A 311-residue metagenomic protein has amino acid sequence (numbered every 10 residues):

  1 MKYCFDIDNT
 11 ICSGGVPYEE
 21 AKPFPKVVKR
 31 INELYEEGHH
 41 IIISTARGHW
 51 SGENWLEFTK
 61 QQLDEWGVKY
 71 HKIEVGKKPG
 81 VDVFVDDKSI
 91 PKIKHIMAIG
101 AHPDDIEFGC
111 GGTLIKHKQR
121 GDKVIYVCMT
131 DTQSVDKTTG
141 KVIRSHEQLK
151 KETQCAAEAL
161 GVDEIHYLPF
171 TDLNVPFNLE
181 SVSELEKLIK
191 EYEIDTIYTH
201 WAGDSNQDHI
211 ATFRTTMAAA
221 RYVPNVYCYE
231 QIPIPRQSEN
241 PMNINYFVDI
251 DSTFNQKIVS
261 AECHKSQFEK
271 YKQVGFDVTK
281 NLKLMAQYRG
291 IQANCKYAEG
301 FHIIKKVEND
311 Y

Functional and structural regions predicted by a protein language model:
M1-I93: Catalytic phosphate/metal-binding cores of nucleic-acid and nucleotide-processing enzymes, i.e., regions that mediate
T10, H102, N206: Histidine-centered divalent metal-coordination motifs
G14, A46, A101, M129-D131 (+1 more regions): Cofactor-binding loop segments of dinucleotide-utilizing enzymes, especially the Rossmann-like FAD- and NAD(P)+-binding
P17-Y18, A46-G52, Q133, G140-V142 (+3 more regions): Short histidine/acidic/glycine/proline-rich micro-motifs that form metal- and phosphate-coordinating active-site loops
I42, E74, V83-V85, I90 (+6 more regions): Hydrophobic/aromatic beta-strand patches that form the interior of the parallel beta-sheet core in alpha/beta enzyme
E53-K60, H146-Q154, F213: Short, surface-exposed alpha-helical segments at coil->helix boundaries
K94-H95, E164, V175-Y311: Metal-dependent de-N-acetylase/amidase catalytic core
K94-Y192, Y222, H302: Active-site rim/loop-helix segments in enzyme catalytic domains that contact anionic ligands
